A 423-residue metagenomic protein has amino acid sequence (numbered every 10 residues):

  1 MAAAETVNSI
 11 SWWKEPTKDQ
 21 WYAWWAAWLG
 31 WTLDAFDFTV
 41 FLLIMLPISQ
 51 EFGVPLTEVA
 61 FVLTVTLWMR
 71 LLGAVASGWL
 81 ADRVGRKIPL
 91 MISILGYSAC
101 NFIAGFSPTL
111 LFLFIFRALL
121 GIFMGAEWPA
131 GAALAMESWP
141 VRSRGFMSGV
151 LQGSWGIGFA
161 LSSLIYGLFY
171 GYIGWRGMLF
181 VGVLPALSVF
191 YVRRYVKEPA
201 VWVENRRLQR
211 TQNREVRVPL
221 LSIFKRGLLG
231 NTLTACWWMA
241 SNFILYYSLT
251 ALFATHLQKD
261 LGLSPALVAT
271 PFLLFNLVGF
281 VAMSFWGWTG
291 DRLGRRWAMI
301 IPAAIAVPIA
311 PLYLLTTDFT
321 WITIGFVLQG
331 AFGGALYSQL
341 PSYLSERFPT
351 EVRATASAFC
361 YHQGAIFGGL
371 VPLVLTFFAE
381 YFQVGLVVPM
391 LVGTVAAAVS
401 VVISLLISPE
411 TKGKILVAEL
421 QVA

Functional and structural regions predicted by a protein language model:
M1-F36, F41: Cytosolic juxtamembrane N-terminal segment immediately preceding the first transmembrane helix of multi-pass
L42, L229-F280: Extracytoplasmic gate region of multi-pass secondary transporters
G53, G85, F106-F112, P140 (+2 more regions): Helix-breaking motifs and short loop linkers at transmembrane-helix boundaries and internal kinks in secondary membrane
T64-S77, L273-F285: Central cavity-lining transmembrane alpha-helices of secondary-active solute carriers, predominantly the Major
L72-P108, L293: Conserved MFS/SLC helix-loop-helix module at the cytosolic interface between two early adjacent transmembrane helices
F116-G153: Cytoplasmic helix-loop-helix junction between adjacent transmembrane helices in 12-TM secondary transporters
L151-R194: Helix-loop-helix hairpin linking two adjacent transmembrane segments in secondary transporters
G290, R296-L340: C-terminal transmembrane helical hairpin of 12-TM major facilitator-type secondary transporters
